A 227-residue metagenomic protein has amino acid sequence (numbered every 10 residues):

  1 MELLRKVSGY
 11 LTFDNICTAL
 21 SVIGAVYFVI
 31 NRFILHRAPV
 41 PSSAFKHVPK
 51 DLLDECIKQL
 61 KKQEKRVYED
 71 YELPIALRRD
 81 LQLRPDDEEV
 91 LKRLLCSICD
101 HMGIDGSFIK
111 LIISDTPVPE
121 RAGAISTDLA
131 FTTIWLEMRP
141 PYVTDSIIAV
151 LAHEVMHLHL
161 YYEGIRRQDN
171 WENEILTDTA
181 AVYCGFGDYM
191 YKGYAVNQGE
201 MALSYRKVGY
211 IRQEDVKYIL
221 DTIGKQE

Functional and structural regions predicted by a protein language model:
M1-L11: Short, strongly hydrophobic alpha-helical membrane anchors
F13-H36: N-terminal signal-anchor transmembrane alpha helix of single-pass membrane proteins, serving as the membrane-anchoring
I30-L81: Hydrophobic or amphipathic, alpha-helical segments that drive membrane association/targeting
Q63-L129, P140-D145: Auxiliary, metal-adjacent structural segments of Zn-dependent hydrolase domains
L91, I148, N173, T177: Hydrophobic (often cysteine-bearing) scaffold residues that line and stabilize catalytic clefts of nucleotide/cofactor
W135-L151, W171-E172: Short pre-active-site segment immediately N-terminal to the catalytic Zn-binding motif
A149-E163: Active-site recognition of the HExxH zinc-binding catalytic motif
I165-E227: Metalloprotease/metallohydrolase-associated module, dominated by Zn2+-dependent proteases
